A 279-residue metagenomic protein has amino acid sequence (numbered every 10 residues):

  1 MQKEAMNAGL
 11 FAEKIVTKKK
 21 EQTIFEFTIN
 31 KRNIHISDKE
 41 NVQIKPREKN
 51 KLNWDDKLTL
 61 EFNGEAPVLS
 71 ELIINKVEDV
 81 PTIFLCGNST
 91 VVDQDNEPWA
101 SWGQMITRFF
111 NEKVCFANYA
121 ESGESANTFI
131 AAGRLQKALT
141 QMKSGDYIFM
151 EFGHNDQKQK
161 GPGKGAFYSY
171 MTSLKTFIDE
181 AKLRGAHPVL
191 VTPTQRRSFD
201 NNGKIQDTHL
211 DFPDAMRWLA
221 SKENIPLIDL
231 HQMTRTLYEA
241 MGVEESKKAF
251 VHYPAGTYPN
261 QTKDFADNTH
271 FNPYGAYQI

Functional and structural regions predicted by a protein language model:
Q2-K14, F27-I29: Short, surface-exposed beta-strand/strand-loop-strand elements in extracellular ectodomains
K20-K57, N63-I74: Short, surface-exposed tryptophan/glycine-enriched loops that mediate extracellular molecular recognition
L60, G64-E121, L135-I148: Serine-esterase "nucleophile elbow" of acetyl-processing enzymes
N88, Y119-G123, P162-G163, F199: Short, basic, glycine/proline-bearing loop/turn elements
V92-Q94, A126, K158: Short substrate-entry loop that stabilizes the transition state in hydrolases
M105, Q278-I279: Alpha-helical scaffold segments in soluble metabolic enzymes
S125-R134: Structural motif
G133-Y277: Alpha-helical cap/lid subdomain in secreted, periplasmic, or secretory-pathway luminal O-acyl-processing enzymes
